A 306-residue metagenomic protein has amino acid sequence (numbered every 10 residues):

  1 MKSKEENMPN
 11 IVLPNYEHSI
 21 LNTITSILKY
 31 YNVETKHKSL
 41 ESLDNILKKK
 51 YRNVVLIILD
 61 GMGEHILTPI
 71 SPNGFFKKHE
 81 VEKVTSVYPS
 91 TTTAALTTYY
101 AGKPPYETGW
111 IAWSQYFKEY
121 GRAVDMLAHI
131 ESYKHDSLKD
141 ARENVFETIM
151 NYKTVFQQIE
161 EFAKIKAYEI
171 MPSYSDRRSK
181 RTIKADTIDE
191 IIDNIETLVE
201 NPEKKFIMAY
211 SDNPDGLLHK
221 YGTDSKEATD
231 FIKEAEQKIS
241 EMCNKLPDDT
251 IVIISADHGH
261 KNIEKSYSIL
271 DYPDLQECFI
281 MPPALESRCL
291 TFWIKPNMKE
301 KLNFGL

Functional and structural regions predicted by a protein language model:
M1-L306: Feature captures the catalytic ectodomains and active-site-proximal regions of enzymes that hydrolyze or transfer
